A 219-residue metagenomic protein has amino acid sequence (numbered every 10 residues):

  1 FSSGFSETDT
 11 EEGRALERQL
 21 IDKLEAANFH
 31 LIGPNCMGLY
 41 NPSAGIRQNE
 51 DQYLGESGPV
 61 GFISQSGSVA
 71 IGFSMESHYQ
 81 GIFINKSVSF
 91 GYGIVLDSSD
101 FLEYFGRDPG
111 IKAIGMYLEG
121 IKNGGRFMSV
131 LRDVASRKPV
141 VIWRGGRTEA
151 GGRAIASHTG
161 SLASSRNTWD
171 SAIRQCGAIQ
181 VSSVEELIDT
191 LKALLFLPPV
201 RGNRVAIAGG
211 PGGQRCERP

Functional and structural regions predicted by a protein language model:
F1-P219: Catalytic-core regions of core metabolic enzymes, especially those transforming organic acids/acyl-group intermediates
